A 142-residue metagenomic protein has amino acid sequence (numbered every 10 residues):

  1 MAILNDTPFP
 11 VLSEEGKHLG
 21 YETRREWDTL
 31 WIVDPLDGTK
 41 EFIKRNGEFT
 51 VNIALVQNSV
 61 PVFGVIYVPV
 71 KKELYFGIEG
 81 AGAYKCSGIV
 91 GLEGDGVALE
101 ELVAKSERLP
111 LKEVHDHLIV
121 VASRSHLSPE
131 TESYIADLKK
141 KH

Functional and structural regions predicted by a protein language model:
M1-Q57: Flexible, acidic active-site loops/lids enriched in D/E/S/T/G that coordinate Mg2+ and/or position polar
I53-H142: Acidic beta-strand-loop-alpha-helix segment within the catalytic core of divalent metal-dependent phosphate-processing
